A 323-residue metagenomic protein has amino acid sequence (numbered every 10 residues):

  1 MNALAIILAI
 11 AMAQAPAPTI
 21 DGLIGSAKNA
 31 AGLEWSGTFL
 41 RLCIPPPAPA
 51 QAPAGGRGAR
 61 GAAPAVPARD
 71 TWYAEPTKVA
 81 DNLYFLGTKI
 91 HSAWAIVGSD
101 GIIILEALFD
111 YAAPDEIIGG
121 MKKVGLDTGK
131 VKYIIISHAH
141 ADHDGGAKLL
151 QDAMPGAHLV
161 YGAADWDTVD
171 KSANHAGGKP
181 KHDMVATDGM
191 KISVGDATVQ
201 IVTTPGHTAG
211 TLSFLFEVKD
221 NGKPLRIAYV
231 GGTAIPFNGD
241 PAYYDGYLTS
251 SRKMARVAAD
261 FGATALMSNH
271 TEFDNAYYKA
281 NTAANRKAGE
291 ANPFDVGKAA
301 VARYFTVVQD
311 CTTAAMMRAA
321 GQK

Functional and structural regions predicted by a protein language model:
M1-A9: Sec-dependent signal peptide recognition, specifically the positively charged N-region followed immediately by
L8-T71, N221, G232-K323: Accessory terminal helices/loops
D21-K28, A112-A113, G119-K191, N285-R286 (+1 more regions): Active-site HxH/HxHxD metal-binding segment of metal-dependent hydrolases
R69-V124, S213-I235: Conserved beta-strand hairpin/beta-sheet module of binuclear metal-dependent hydrolase folds, prominently
K78-Y84, G189, A197-Q200: Short, hydrophobic/aromatic-rich segments at coil-to-beta transitions
G101, T128-K132, M154-H158, A197-Q200 (+2 more regions): Loop/turn elements at helix/coil->beta-strand transitions in domains of secreted/extracellular proteins
L105-A107, K130-H140, H158-G162, T203-G206 (+4 more regions): Active-site neighborhood of phospho(di)ester-bond hydrolases with catalytic His/Asp-centered motifs
A112, A139-G145, W166-V169, A209-L212 (+3 more regions): Active-site environment of divalent metal-dependent phosphoester hydrolases
